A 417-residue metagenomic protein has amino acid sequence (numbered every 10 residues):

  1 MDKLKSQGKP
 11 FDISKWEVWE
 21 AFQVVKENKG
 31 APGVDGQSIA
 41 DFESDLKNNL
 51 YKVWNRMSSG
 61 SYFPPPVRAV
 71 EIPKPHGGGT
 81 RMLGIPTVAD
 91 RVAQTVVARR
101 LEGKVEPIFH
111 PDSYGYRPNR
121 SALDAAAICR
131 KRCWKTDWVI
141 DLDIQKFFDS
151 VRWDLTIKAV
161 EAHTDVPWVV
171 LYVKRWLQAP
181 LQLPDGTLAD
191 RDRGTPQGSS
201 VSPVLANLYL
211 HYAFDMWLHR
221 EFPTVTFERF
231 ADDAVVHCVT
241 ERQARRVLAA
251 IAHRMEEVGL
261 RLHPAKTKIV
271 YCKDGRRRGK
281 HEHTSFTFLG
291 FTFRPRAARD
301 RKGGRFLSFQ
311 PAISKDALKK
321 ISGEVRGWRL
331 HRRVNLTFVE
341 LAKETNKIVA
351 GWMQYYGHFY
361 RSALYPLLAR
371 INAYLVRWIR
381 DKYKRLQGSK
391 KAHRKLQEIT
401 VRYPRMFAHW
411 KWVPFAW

Functional and structural regions predicted by a protein language model:
M1-K47, Y51: Non-catalytic, polymerase-adjacent accessory regions of viral genome-replication enzymes
I13-W16, P64-V70, P75-H76, L177 (+3 more regions): Core structural elements
R56-E71, I108-K273, S285: Conserved polymerase palm-domain catalytic core
M82, D190-T195, L307-Q310, R326-L341 (+1 more regions): Short, solvent-exposed helix-loop connector elements
Q178, V258-R333: A conserved non-catalytic segment of reverse transcriptases and RNA-directed RNA polymerases corresponding to the late
F230, T267-G275, T345-I348, P366-N372 (+1 more regions): A glycine-rich phosphate-binding loop feature that marks nucleotide/adenosyl-phosphate handling sites
L341-L386: Non-catalytic, peripheral interaction segments enriched in hydrophobic/basic residues
R370, Y374, I379, Y383-W417: Extended C-terminal regions of large enzymes
